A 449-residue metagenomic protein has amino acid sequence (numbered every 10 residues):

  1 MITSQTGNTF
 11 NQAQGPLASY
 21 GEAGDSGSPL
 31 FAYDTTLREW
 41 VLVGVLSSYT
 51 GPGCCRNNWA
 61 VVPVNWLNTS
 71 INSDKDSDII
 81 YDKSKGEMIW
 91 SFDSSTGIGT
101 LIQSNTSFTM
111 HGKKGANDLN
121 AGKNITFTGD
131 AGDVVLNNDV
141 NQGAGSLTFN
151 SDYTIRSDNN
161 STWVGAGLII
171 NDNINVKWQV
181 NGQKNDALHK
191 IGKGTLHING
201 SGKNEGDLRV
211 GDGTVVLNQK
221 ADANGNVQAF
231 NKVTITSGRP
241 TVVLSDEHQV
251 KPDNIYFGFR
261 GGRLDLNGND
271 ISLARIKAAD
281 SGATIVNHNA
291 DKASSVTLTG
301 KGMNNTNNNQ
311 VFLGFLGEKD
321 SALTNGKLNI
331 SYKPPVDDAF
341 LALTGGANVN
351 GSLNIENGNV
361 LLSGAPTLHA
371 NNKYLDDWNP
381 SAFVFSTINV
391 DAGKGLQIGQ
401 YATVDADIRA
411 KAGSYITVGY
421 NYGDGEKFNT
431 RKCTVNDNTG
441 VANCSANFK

Functional and structural regions predicted by a protein language model:
M1-A18: Chymotrypsin/trypsin-fold serine protease catalytic domain
S19-K85: C-terminal subregion of chymotrypsin/trypsin-like serine protease catalytic domains
T35-L37, S48-G51, A221, H248 (+2 more regions): Acidic glycine-/aspartate-rich tracts in secreted/extracellular proteins
L67, N72-I169, G346-N348, G364-P366 (+1 more regions): Solvent-exposed adhesion/ligand-recognition segments of exported proteins
G86-M88, G194, V210-N218, G238-P240 (+2 more regions): Glycine- and acidic-residue-biased ligand/ion/polar-headgroup-sensing regions
K123-G200, L244-G346, V384, K394 (+1 more regions): Extracellular, surface-exposed repeat architectures
A187-H189, G206-L208, K232-V233, G351-L353 (+1 more regions): His/acidic/aromatic-lined binding-pocket segments of jelly-roll/cupin-type domains and related regulatory beta-sandwich
D222-V227, K232-V233, G282-A283, G317-E318 (+1 more regions): Acidic/polar low-complexity surface segments
